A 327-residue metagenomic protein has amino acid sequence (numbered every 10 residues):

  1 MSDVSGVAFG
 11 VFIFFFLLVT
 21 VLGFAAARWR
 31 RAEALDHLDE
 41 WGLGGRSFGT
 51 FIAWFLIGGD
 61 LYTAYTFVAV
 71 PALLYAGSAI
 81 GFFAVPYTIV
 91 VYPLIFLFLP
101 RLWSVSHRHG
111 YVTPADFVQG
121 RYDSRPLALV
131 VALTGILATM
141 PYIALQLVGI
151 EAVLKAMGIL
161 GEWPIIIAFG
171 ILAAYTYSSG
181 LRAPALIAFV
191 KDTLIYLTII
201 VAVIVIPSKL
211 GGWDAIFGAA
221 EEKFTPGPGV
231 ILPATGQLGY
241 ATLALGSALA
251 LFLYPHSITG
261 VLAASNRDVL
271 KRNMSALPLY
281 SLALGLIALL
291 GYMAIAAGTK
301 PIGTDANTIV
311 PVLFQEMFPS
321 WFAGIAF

Functional and structural regions predicted by a protein language model:
M1-F67, T176-S179, T198-A202, A263 (+1 more regions): Membrane-interface "cap" regions at the ends of multi-pass membrane proteins
M1-V11, A76-Y87, L154-W163, L186 (+1 more regions): Interfacial loop-to-helix junctions that mark the boundaries of transmembrane helices in multi-pass membrane
S2-D3, L73-G77, R101-V105, V148-A156 (+2 more regions): Membrane-water interface regions at transmembrane-helix termini and the short interhelical loops of multi-pass membrane
G6-F9, S47-T50, Y122-L129, G158-I167 (+2 more regions): Membrane-interfacial loop-to-helix junctions in multi-pass transporters
T20-A34, L99, T139, I143-L147 (+6 more regions): Hydrophobic alpha-helical segments and their helix-loop junctions in multi-pass secondary transporters
E40-G110, G239-A250, S257-I302, V312-F327: Membrane-interface helix-loop-helix modules in multi-pass membrane proteins
T50, Q119-A128, K191-V205, P278-A283: Small-residue-rich segments of transmembrane alpha-helices in multi-pass membrane proteins, especially helix faces
F82-S179, G246-A250: Helix-loop-helix module between adjacent transmembrane segments
